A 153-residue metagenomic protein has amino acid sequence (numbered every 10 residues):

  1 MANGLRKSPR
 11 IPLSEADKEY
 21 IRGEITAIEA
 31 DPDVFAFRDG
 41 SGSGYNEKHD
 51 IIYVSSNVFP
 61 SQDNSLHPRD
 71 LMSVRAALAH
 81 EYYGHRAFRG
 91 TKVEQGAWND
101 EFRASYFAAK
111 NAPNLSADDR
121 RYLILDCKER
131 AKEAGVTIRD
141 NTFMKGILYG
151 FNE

Functional and structural regions predicted by a protein language model:
M1, N46, A112-P113: Acidic surface patches and DE-rich sequence motifs
M1-D39: A metal-dependent hydrolase signature that marks the N-terminal structural subdomain at the beginning of catalytic folds
R10-K18, H67-A76, A97-E101: Solvent-exposed, acidic/flexible segments
D33-M72, F88: Active-site scaffold of zinc-dependent metalloenzymes
A36-F37, G90-A97, L115-L125: Surface-exposed patches in mature extracellular/periplasmic domains of secreted proteins
M72-S73, F88-N114: Post-HEXXH active-site segment of zinc metalloproteases
A76-G90: Active-site recognition of the HExxH zinc-binding catalytic motif
A109-E153: Long, well-structured alpha-helical subdomains associated with metal-dependent extracellular/ecto-lumenal hydrolases
